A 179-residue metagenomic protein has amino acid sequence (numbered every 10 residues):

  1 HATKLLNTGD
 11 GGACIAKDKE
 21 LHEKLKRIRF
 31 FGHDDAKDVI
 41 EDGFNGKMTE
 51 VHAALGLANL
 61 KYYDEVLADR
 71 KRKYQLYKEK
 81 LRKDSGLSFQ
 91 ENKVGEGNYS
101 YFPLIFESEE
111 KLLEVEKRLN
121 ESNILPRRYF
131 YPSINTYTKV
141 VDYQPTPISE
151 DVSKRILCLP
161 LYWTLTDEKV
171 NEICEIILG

Functional and structural regions predicted by a protein language model:
K4-L6, G95-E96: Short glycine/serine/proline-enriched coil/turn segments at secondary-structure junctions
L5, G9-C14: Glycine-rich phosphate-binding loop of ATP-grasp-fold ATP-dependent ligases
K17-G179: PLP-dependent aminotransferase class I/II
